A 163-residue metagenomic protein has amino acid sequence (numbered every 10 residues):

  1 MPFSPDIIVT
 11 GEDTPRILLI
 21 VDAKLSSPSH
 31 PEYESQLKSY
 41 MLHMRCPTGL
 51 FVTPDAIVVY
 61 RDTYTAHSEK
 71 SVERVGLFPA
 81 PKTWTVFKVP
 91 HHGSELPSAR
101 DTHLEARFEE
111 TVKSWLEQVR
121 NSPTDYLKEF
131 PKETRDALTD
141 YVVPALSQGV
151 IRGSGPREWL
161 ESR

Functional and structural regions predicted by a protein language model:
M1-T48, V58-R163: A short, conserved, highly charged catalytic patch centered on acidic carboxylates
V52-P54: Catalytic nucleophile loop
